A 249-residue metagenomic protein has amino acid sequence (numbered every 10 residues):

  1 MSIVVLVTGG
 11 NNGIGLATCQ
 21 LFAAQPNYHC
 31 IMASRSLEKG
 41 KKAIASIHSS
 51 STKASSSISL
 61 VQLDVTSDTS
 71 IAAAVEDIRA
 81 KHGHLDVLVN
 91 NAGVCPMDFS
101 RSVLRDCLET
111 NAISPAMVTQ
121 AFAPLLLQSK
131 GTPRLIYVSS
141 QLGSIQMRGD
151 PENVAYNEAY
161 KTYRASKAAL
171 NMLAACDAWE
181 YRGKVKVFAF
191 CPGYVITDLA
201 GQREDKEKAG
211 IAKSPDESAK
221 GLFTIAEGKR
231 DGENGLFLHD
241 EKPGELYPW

Functional and structural regions predicted by a protein language model:
T8, G83-G93, N111, I136-S140 (+1 more regions): Rossmann-fold scaffold of SDR-type NAD(P)-dependent oxidoreductases
N11-N12: Conserved glycine-rich cofactor-binding loop
P26-K42: Conserved glycine-rich Rossmann-like NAD(P)H-binding loop of the short-chain dehydrogenase/reductase
L37-E38, V61-A73, R101: The beta1-alpha1 cofactor-binding region of Rossmann-like NAD(H)/NADP(H)-dependent oxidoreductases
I47-T69: Rossmann-fold cofactor-recognition segment
V89, V118-F122, L126, L173-A174: Hydrophobic positions on the long internal alpha-helix of Rossmann-like NAD(P)-dependent oxidoreductase domains
V94-L108, I113, L127-R182: Catalytic loop of short-chain dehydrogenase/reductase
A168, R182-G183, A189, T197 (+1 more regions): C-terminal helical subdomain
